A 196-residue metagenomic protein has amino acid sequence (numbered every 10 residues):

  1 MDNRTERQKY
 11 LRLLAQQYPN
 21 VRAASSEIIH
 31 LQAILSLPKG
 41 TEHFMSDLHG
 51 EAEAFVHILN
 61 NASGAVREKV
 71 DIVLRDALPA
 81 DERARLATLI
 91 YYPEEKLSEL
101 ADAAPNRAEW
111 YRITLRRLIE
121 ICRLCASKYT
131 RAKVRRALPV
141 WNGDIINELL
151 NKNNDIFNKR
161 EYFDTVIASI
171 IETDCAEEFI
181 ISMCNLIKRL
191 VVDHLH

Functional and structural regions predicted by a protein language model:
M1-H196: Feature recognizes metal-dependent phosphohydrolase scaffolds
